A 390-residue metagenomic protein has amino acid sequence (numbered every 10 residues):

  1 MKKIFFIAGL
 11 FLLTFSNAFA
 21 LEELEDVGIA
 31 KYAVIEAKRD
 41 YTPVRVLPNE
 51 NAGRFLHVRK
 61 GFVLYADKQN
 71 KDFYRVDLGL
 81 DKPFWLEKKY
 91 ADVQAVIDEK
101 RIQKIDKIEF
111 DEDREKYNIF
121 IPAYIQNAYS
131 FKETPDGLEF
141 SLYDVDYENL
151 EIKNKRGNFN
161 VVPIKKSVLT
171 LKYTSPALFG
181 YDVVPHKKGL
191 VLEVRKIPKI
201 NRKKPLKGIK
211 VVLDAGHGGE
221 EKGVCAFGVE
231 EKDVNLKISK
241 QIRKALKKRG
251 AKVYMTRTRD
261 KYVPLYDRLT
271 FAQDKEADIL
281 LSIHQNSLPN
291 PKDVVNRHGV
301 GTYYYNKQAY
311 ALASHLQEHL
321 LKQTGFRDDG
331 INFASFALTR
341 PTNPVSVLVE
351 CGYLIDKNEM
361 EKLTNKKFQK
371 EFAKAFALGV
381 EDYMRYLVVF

Functional and structural regions predicted by a protein language model:
I4, F19-V211, K244, K248-R249 (+2 more regions): Short linear recognition/processing motifs and adjacent strand/loop elements at protein termini and domain edges
I4-T14: Sec-dependent N-terminal signal peptides
A52, V58, V229-K237, R259-Y266 (+2 more regions): Soluble non-cytosolic domains of exported or imported proteins
Y124, Q241-K252, T256, F271 (+4 more regions): Structured segments of extracytoplasmic/periplasmic soluble domains in secreted or envelope-associated proteins
K196-F271, K275-I279, P289-N290, N296-H298: Active-site histidine-acidic residue metal-binding/catalytic motifs, centered on HxH/HExxH-like signatures
L236-R243, Y266-L269, A277, Y310-Q317 (+5 more regions): Extracytoplasmic/secreted envelope proteins and their assembly/folding machinery, especially bacterial periplasmic
I279-S282, S287-N290, G301-Y304, G330-F390: Active-site-adjacent mobile loop/cap segments within catalytic or ligand-binding domains
K307-N332, T342: Active-site-adjacent substrate-binding region of metalloamidase/peptidase-like peptide-processing proteins
